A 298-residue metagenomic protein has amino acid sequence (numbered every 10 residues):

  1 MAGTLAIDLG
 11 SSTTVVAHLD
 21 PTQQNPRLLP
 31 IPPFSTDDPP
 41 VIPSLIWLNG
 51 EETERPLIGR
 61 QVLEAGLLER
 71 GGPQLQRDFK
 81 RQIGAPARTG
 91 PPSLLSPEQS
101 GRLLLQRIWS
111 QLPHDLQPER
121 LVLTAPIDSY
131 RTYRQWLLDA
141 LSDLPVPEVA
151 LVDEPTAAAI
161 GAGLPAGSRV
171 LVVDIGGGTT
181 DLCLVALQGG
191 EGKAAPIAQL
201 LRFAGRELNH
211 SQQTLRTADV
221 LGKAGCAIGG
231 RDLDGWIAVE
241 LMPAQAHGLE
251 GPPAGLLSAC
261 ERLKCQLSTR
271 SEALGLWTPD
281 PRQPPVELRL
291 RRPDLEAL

Functional and structural regions predicted by a protein language model:
M1-Q76, L116, S129-L298: Oxyanion-binding/catalytic loops of NTP- or PPi-dependent enzymes
Q61-L63, Q82-L95, L121-V122, V220-A224 (+1 more regions): Short hinge/gating elements
Q82, R107-L112, D143-L144, A158: Mid-sequence acidic-hydrophobic segments that form the walls of catalytic/ligand-binding cavities or oligomerization
A87, W109-P113, L241, Q245: Structural signal for hydrophobic packing residues in well-ordered secondary-structure cores of soluble enzyme domains
R88-S110, G251, R289-L298: Adenine-nucleotide phosphate-binding core of ATP-dependent small-molecule kinases
L94-A140: Hydrophobic alpha-helical segments characteristic of transmembrane helices in integral membrane transporters
